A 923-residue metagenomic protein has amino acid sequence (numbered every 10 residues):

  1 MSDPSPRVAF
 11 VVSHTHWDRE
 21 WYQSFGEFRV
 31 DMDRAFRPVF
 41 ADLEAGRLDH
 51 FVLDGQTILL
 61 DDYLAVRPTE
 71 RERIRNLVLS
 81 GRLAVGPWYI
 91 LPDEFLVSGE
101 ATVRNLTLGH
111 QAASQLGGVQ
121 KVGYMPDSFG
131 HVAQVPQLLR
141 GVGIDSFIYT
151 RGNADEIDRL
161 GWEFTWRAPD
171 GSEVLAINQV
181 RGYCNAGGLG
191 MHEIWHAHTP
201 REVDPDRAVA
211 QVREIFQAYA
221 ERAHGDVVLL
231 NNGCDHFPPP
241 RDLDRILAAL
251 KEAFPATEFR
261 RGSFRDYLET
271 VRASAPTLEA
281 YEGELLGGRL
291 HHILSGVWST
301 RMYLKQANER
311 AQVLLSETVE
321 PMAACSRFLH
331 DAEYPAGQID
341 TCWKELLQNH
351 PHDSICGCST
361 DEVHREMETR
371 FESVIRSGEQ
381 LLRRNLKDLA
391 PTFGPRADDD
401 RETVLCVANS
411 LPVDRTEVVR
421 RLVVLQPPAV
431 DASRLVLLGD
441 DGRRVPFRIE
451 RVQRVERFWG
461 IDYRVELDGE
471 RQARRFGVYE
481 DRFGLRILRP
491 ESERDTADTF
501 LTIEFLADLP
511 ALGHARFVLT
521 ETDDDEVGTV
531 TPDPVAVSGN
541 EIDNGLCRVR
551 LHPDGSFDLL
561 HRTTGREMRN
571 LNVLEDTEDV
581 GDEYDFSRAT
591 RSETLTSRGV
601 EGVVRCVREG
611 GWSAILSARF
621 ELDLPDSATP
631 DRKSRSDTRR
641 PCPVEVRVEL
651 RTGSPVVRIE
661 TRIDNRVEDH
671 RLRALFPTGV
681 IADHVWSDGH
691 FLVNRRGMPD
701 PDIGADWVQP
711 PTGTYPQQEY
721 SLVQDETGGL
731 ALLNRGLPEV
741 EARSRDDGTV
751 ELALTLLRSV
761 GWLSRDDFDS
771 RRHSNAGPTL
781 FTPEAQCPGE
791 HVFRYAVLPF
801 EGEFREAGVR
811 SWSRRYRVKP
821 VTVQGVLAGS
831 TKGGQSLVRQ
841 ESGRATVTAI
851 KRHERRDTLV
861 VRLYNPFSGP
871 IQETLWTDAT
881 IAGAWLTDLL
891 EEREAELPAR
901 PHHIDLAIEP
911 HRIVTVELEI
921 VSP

Functional and structural regions predicted by a protein language model:
M1-E100, R104, A112-S114, R289 (+3 more regions): N-terminal catalytic cores of secreted or lumenal carbohydrate-active enzymes
S13, F51-D62, V66, R140 (+6 more regions): C-terminal domain-boundary segment and adjacent tail
T15-D31, D54-Y63, G86-V103, G118-G130 (+4 more regions): The substrate-binding groove and active-site-proximal loops of carbohydrate-active enzymes, especially glycoside
P68-P87, P136-L160, F164-I177: Acidic, His- and aromatic-enriched active-site or binding-groove loops in soluble protein domains that engage sugars
V103-I144, V212-L229, I904: CE4/NodB-like, metal-dependent polysaccharide N-deacetylase domain that modifies extracellular/periplasmic N-acetylated
V135-L138, L160-W162, N178, W195-P205 (+10 more regions): C-terminal (or distal) subdomains of carbohydrate-active enzymes
W162-V228: Alpha-amylase-like alpha-glycosidases and glucanotransferases acting on alpha-linked glucans and related
S274-F393, D400-R401, R444, R454 (+4 more regions): Metal- or metallocofactor-binding catalytic centers and their adjacent structured scaffolds across diverse enzyme
